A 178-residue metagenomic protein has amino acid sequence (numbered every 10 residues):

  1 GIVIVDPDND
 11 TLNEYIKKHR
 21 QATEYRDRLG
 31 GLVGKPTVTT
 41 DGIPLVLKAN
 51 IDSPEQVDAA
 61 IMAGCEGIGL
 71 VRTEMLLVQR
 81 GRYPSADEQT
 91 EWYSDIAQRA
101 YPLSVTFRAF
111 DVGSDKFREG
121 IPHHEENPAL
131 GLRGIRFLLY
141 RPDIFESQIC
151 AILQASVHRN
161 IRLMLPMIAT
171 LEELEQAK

Functional and structural regions predicted by a protein language model:
G1: Conformationally flexible catalytic loops at phosphate/diphosphate-handling active centers
D6-G42: Long, charged amphipathic helices and adjacent flexible linkers at domain junctions
L29-K178: Conserved alpha/beta-domain cores
